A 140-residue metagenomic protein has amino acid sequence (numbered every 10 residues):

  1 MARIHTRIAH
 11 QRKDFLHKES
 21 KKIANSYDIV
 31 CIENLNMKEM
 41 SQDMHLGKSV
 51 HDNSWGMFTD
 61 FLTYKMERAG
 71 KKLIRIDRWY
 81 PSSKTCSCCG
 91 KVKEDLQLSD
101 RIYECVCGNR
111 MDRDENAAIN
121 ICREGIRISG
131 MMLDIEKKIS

Functional and structural regions predicted by a protein language model:
M1-S140: Positively charged, helix-rich recognition surfaces that bind polyanionic ligands
